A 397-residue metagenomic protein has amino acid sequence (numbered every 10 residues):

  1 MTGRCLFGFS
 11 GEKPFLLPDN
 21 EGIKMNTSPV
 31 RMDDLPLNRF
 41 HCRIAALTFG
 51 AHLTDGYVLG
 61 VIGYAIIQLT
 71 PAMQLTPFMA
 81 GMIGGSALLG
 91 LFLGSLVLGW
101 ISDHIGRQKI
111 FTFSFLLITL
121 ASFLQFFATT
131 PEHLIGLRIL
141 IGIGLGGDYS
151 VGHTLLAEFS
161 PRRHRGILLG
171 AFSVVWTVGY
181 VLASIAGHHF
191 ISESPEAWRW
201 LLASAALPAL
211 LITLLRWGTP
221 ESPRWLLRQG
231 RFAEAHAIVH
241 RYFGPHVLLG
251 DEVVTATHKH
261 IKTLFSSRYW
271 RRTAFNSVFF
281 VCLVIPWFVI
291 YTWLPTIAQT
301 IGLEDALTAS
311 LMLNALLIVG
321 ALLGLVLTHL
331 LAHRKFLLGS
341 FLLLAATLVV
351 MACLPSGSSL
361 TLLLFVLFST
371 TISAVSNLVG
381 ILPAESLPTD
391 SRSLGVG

Functional and structural regions predicted by a protein language model:
F9-P18: Intrinsically disordered, low-complexity segments enriched in serine/proline and basic residues
D19-G397: Transmembrane-helix signature of 12-pass secondary carriers
